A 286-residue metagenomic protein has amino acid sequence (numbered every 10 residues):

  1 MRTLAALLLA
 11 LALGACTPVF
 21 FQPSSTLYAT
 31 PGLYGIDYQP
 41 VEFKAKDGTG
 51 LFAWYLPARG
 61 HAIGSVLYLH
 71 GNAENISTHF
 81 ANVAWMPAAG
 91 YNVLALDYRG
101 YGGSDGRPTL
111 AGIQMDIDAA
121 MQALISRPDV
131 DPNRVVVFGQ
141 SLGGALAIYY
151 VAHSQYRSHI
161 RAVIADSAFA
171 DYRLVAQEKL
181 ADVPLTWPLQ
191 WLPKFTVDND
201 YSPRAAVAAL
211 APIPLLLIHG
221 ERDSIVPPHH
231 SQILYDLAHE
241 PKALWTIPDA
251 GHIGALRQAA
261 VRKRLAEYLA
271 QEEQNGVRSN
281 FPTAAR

Functional and structural regions predicted by a protein language model:
A12-K44, L51-W54, P282: An N-terminal hydrophobic leader/cap segment in hydrolases
V83-D105: Conserved alpha/beta-hydrolase
P108-P128: Alpha/beta-hydrolase active-site loop
D129-S141: Alpha/beta-hydrolase fold nucleophile elbow
Y149-A206, G254-A259: Hydrolase active-site cap/lid region
L210-A211, L216-H219, D223: Short beta-strand/loop motif that positions the catalytic acidic residue of the alpha/beta-hydrolase fold
S224-H230: Conserved alpha/beta-hydrolase "acid-adjacent" motif
Q258-R286: Catalytic active-site module of serine/aspartate enzymes centered on a nucleophile-bearing elbow/loop
